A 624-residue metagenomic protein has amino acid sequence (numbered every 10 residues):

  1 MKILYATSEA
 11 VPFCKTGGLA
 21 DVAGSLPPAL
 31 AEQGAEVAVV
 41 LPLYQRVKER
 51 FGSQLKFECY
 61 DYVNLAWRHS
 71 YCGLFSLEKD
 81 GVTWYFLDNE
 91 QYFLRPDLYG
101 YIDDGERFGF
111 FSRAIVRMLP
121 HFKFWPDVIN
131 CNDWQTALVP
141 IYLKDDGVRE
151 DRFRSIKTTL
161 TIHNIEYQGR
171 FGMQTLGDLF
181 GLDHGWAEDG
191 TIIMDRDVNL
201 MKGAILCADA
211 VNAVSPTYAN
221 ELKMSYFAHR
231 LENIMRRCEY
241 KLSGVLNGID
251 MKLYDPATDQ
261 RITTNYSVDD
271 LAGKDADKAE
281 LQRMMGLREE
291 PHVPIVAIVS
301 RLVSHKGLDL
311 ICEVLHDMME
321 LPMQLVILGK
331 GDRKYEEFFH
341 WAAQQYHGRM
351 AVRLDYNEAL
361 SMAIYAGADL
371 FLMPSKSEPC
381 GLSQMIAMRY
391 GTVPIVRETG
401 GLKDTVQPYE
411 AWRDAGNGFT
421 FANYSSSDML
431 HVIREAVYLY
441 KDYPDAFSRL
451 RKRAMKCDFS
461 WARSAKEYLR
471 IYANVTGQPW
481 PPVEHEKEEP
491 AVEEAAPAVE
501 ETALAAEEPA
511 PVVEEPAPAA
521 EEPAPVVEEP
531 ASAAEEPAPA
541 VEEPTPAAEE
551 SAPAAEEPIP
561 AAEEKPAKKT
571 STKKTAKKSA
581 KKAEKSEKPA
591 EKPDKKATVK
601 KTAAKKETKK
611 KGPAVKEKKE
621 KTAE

Functional and structural regions predicted by a protein language model:
M1, D61, H229, N247 (+9 more regions): Residue-level marker of intrinsically disordered, low-complexity segments enriched for small/polar residues
M1-E489: Catalytic cores of nucleotide-sugar-dependent glycosyltransferases that transfer UDP/GDP/TDP-activated
E488, A495, T502, E563-E624: Intrinsically disordered, polybasic Lys/Arg-rich low-complexity tracts
A491-E564: Acidic, glycine-centered low-complexity repeats within long intrinsically disordered regions
